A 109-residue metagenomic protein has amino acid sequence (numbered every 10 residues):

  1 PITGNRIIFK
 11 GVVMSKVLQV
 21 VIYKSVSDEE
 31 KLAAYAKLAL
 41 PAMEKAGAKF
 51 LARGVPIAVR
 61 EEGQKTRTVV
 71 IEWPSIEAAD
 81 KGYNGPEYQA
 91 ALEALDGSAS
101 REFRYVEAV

Functional and structural regions predicted by a protein language model:
I2-R67, P74-N84, E107-V109: Short S/T/G/P-rich N-terminal loop/turn motif that feeds into the first structured element of a domain
A79-S98, E102-R104: C-terminal structural segments of small proteins and small subunits
